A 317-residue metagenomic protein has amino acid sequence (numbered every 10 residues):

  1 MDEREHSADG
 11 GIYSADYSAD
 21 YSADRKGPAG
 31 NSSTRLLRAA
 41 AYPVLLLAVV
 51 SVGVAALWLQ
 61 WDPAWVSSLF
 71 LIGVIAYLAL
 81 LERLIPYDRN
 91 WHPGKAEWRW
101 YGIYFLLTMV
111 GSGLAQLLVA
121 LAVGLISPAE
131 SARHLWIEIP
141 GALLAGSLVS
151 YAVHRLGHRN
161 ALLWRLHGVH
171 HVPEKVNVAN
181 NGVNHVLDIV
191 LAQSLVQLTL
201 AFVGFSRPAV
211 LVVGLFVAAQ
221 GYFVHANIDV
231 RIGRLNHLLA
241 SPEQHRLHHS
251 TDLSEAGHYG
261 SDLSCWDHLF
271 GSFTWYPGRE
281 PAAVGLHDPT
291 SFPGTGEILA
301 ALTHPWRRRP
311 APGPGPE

Functional and structural regions predicted by a protein language model:
H6-K26: Compositionally biased, intrinsically disordered low-complexity segments enriched for polar/charged residues
P28-L45: N-terminal membrane topogenic signal
V52-W65: Short, hydrophobic transmembrane alpha-helix segments
D62-Y77, A96-Y101: Loop-to-helix transition at the N-terminal end of transmembrane alpha-helices
V74-Y87, A152-L162: Membrane-water interface of transmembrane alpha-helices
L80-Y101: Transmembrane alpha-helical segments that serve as helix-helix packing and pore/cofactor-lining elements in multipass
W100-A120, L125-A283: Membrane-embedded catalytic scaffold of the fatty acid hydroxylase/desaturase
P281-E317: A membrane-cytosol interface segment of integral membrane proteins
